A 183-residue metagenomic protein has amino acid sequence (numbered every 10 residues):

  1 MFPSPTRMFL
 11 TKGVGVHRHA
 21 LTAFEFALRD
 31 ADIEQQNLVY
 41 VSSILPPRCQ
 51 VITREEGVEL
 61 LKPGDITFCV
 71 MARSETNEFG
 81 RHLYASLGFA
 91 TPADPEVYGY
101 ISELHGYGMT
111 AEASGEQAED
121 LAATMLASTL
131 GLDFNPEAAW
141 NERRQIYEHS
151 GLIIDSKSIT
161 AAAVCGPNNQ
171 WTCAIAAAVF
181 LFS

Functional and structural regions predicted by a protein language model:
M1-S183: Helix-coil modules at protein/domain termini and other flexible surface or pore-lining loops, especially C-terminal
